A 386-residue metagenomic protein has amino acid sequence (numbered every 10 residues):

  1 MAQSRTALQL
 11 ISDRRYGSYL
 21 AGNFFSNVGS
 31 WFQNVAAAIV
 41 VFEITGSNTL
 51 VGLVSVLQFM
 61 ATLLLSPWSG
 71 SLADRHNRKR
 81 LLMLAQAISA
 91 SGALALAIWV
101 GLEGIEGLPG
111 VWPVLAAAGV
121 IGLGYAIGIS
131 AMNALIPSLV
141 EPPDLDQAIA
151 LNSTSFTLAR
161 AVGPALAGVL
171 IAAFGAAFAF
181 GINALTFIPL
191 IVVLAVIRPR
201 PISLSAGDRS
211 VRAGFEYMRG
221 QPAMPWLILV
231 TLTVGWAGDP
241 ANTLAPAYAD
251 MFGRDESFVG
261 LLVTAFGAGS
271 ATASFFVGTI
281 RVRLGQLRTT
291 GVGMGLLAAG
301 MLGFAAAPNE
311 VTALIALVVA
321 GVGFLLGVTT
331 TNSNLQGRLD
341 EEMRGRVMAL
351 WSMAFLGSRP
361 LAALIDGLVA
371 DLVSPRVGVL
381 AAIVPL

Functional and structural regions predicted by a protein language model:
A2-A61, E216-F266: Helix-loop boundary and gating motifs at the non-cytosolic
S18-Y19, E106-A117, W226-L227, V311-L317: Short hydrophobic/alpha-helical segments at membrane-entry points of transmembrane helices in Major Facilitator
G22, S26-G29, V54, L82-I88 (+11 more regions): Residue-level signature of the transmembrane alpha-helical cores of Major Facilitator Superfamily-type secondary
S30, V120-M132, V319-T331: Core transmembrane helices of Major Facilitator Superfamily
V35-T45, L96-E106, V162-I182, A247-F252 (+1 more regions): Transmembrane alpha-helix termini and helix-breaking/packing motifs in multi-pass membrane transporters
L64-W68, R75, K79-L81, A95 (+5 more regions): C-terminal transmembrane bundle of multi-pass solute transporters/carriers
E103, A134-L139, A176, F180-R209 (+1 more regions): Helix-loop junctions on the cytosolic side of multi-pass membrane transporters, especially the intracellular loop
A117-L158, P164: Cytoplasmic helix-loop-helix junction between adjacent transmembrane helices in 12-TM secondary transporters
